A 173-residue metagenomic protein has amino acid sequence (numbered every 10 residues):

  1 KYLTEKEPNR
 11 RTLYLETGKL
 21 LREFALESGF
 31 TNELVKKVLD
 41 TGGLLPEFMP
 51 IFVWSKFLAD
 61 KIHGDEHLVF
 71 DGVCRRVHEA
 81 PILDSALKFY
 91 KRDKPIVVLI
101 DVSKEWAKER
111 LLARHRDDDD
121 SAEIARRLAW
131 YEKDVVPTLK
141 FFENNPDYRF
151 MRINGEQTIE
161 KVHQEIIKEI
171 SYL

Functional and structural regions predicted by a protein language model:
K1-L173: Glycine-rich phosphate-binding loop of ATP-dependent small-molecule kinases
